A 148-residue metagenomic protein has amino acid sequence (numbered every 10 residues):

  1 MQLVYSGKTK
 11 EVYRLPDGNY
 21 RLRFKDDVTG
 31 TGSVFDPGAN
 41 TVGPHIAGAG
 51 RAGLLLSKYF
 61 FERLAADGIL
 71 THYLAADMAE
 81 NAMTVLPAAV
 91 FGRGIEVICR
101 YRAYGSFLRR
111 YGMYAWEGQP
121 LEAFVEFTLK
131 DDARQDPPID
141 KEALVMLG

Functional and structural regions predicted by a protein language model:
M1-R134: Active-site loop/lid in soluble adenylation, ligation, and acyl-transfer enzymes
L129-G148: A short mid-domain helix/strand-loop element embedded in enzyme catalytic domains that forms or borders the active-site
